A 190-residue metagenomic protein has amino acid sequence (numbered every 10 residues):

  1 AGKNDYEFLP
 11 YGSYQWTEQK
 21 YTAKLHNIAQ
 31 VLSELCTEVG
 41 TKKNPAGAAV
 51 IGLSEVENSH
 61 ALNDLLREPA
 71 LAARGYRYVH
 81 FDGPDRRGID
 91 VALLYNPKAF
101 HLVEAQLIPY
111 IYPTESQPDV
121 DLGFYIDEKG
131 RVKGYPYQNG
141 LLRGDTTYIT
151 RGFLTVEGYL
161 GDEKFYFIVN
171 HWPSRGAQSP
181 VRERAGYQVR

Functional and structural regions predicted by a protein language model:
A1-P10, E18, N96-R190: Active-site regions of metal-assisted phosphoester/phosphodiester hydrolases, unifying DNase/endonuclease modules
A1-V91, F124-P136, G140-G144, G186-Y187: N-terminal, active-site-proximal structural segment of metallo-dependent hydrolase catalytic domains
